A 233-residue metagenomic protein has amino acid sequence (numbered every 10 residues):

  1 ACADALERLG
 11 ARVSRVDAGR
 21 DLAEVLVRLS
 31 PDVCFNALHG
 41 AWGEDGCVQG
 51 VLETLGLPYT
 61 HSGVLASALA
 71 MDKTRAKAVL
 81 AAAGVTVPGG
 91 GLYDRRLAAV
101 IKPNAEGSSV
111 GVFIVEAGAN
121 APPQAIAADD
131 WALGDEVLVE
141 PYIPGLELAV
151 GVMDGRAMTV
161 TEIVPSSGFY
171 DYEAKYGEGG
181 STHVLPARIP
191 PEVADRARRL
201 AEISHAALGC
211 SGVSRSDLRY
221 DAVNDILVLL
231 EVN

Functional and structural regions predicted by a protein language model:
A1-L65, L69-M71, R75: ATP-binding N-terminal substructure of ATP-dependent carboxylate-amine bond-forming enzymes
V13, R28, A68-L146, R198: Active-site nucleotide/adenylate-binding loops and adjacent lid/helix of ATP-dependent enzymes
R28-P31, R96, D154-G155, A222-V228: A short, glycine/Asx- and small/polar-enriched loop/turn that sits immediately N-terminal to a beta-strand
G40, S109, S166, N233: Glycine-rich phosphate/pyrophosphate-binding beta-alpha loops
V112-G118, V152-D154, D221, L230: Short beta-strand-to-turn element immediately C-terminal to the catalytic PLP-Schiff-base lysine in fold type I
P122-R199, I226-V228: Phosphate-binding site of ATP-dependent enzymes
P141, H205-N233: Conserved metal-phosphate-binding beta-hairpin within the catalytic cores of diverse ATP-dependent phosphoryl-transfer
